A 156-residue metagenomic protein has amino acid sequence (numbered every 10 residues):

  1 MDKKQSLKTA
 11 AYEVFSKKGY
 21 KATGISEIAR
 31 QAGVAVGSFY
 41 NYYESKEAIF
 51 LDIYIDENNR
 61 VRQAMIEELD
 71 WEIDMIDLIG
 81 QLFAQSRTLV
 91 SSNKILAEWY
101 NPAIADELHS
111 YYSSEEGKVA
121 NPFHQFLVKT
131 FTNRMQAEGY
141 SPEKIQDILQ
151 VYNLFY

Functional and structural regions predicted by a protein language model:
M1-D2: N-terminal intrinsically disordered/low-complexity leader segments
S6, A10, V14-A48, D52: Helix-turn-helix
A10, V14, Q85, L89 (+1 more regions): Amphipathic alpha-helical interface segments
K17-K21, N93, E138: Short coil/turn segments at alpha/beta junctions that flank glycine-rich nucleotide-binding fingerprints
K46, I53, E57, V61 (+4 more regions): Hydrophobic/aromatic residues within well-ordered alpha-helical segments
D52, D56, I66-S92: Hydrophobic alpha-helical connector segments
R62, H109-G139, Q146-Q150: Amphipathic alpha-helical packing segments from all-alpha helical-bundle domains
T88-Y112: Amphipathic alpha-helical segments used for helix-helix packing
